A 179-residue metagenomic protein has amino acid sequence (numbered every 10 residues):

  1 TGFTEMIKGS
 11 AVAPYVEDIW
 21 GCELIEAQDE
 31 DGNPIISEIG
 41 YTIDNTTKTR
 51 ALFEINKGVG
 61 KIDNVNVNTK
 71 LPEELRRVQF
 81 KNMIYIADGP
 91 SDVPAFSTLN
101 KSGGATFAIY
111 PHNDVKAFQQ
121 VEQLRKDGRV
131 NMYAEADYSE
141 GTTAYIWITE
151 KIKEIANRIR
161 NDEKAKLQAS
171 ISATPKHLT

Functional and structural regions predicted by a protein language model:
T1-T179: C-terminal cap/substrate-recognition subdomain and adjoining C-terminal extension of metal-dependent phosphatase-like
